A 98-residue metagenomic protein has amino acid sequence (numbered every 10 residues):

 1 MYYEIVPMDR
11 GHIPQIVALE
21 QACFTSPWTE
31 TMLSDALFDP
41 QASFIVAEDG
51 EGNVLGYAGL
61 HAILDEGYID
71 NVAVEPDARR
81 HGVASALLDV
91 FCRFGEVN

Functional and structural regions predicted by a protein language model:
Y2-R79, S85-N98: Acetyl-CoA-dependent GNAT
